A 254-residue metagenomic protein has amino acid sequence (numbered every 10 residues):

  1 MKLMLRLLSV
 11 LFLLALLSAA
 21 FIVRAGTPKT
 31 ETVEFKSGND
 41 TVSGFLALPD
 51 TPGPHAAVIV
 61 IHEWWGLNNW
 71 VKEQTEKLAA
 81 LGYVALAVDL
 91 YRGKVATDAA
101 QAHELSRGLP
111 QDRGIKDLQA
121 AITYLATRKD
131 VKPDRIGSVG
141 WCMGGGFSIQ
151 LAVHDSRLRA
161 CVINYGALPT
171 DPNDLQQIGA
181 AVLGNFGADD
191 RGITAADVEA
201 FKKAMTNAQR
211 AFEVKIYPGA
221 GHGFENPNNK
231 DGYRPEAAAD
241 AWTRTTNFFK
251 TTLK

Functional and structural regions predicted by a protein language model:
L8-A20: Bacterial N-terminal signal peptides
F21-A25: Sec/Tat signal peptide C-region and signal peptidase I cleavage site
T32-R128, F224-N229: Serine-hydrolase catalytic machinery in alpha/beta-hydrolase-like enzymes
F45, T206-K254: C-terminal catalytic histidine-bearing segment of alpha/beta-hydrolase fold enzymes
Q74, T194-A204: Short alpha-helix in the alpha/beta-hydrolase fold that links the catalytic acid
A120-G179: Primarily recognizes the serine-hydrolase "nucleophile elbow" in alpha/beta-hydrolase and SGNH/GDSL folds
I178, G184-F186: Short beta-strand/loop motif that positions the catalytic acidic residue of the alpha/beta-hydrolase fold
D189-I193: Acidic catalytic loop of the alpha/beta-hydrolase fold
